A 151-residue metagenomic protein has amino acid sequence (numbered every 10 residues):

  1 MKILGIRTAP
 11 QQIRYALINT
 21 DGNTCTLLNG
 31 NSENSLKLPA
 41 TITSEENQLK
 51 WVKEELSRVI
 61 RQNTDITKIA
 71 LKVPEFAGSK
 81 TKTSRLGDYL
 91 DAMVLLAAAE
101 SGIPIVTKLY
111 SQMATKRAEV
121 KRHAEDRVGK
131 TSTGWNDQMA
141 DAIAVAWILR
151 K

Functional and structural regions predicted by a protein language model:
M1-L4, A9-K151: Phosphate- and other anionic-substrate recognition elements at nucleic-acid/protein interfaces
